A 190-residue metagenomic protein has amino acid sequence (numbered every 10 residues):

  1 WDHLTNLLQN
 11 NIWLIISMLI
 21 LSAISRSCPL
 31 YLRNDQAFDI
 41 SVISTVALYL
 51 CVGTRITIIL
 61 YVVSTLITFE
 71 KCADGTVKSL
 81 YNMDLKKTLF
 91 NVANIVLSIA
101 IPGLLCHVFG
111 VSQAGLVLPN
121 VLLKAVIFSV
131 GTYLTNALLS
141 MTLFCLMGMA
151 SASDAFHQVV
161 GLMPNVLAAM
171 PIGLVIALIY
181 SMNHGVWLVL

Functional and structural regions predicted by a protein language model:
W1-A47, C51, R55-L190: Membrane-embedded alpha-helical hairpins and interfacial helices in multi-pass inner-membrane proteins
